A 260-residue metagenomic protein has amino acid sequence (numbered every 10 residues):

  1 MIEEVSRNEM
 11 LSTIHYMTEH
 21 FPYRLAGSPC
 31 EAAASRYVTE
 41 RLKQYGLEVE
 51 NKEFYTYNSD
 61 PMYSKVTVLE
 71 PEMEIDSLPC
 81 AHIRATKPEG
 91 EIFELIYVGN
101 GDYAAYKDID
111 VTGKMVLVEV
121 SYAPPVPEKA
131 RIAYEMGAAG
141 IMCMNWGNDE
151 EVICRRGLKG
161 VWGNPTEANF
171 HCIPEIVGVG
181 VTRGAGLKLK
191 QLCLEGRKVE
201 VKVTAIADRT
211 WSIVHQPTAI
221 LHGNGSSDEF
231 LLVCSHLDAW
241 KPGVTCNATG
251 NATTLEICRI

Functional and structural regions predicted by a protein language model:
E3, S12-M115, Y122: Noncatalytic luminal/extracellular "stalk/propeptide" segments of secretory-pathway proteins
V5, E9, T18-L25, Y45-G46 (+6 more regions): Sec/Tat-exported extracytoplasmic proteins
E9-S12, Y16, A33, Y37-Q44 (+4 more regions): Extracytoplasmic/secreted proteins, especially bacterial periplasmic and envelope-associated proteins
T13-Y16, N51, L95-Y97, M115-E119 (+4 more regions): Structural recognition of the beta-strand scaffold that forms the well-ordered cores of secreted hydrolase catalytic
Y23-R24, Q44, Y55-N58, D102-Y103 (+6 more regions): Solvent-exposed loop/turn segments at secondary-structure junctions within structured extracellular/periplasmic domains
S35-R36, N58-Y63, P124-K129, D149-R156 (+1 more regions): Extracytoplasmic/secreted cell-surface and envelope-processing proteins
E74-D108, N164-T245, E256-I260: Soluble metallo-hydrolase cores and metallopeptidase-like ectodomains found primarily in the secretory/periplasmic
N100-I153: A conserved hydrophobic secondary-structure block that centers on an alpha-helix together with its immediately flanking
